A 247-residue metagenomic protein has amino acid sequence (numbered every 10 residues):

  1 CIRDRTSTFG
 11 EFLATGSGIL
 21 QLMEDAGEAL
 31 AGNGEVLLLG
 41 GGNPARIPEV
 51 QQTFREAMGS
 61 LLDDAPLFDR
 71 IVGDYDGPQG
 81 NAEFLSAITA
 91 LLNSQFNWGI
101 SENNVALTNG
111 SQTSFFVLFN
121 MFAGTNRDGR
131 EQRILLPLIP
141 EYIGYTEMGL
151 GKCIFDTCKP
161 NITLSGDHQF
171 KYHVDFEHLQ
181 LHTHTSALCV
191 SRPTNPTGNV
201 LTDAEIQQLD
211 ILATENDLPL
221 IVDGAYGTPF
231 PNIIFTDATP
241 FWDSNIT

Functional and structural regions predicted by a protein language model:
C1, I221-V222: Beta-strand-loop-alpha-helix segment that lines the small-molecule cofactor/substrate pocket of alpha/beta enzymes
R3-G80, A90, S94, T183 (+1 more regions): N-terminal "arm"/small-domain region of PLP-dependent enzymes with the aminotransferase-like
R70-D217, I221, G227-I246: Conserved core of the PLP fold type I
